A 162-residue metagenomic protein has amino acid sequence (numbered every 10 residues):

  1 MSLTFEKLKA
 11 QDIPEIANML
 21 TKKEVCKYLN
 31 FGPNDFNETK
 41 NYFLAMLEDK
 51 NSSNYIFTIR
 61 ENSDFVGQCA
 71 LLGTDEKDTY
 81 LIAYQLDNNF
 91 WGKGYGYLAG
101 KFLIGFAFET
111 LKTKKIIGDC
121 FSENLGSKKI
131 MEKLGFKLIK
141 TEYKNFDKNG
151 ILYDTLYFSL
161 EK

Functional and structural regions predicted by a protein language model:
M1-K22, I59-K162: Acyl-donor (CoA/ACP) binding surface of acyl/acetyltransferases
K22-K23, D49: Phosphate/oxyanion-binding loops and surfaces in catalytic or ligand/nucleic-acid-binding neighborhoods
E24-A45: Conserved GNAT-fold acetyl-CoA-binding loop/helix
Y28-P33, S53-I59: A short, aromatic/hydrophobic, helix- or strand-capping loop or linear motif that either lines the entrance/gate
N34-F36, D49, L156: Hydrophobic alpha-helical membrane context
E38-F43, N51, T110, N149-I151: Residue-level signature of transmembrane alpha-helix interfaces in integral membrane proteins
L44-T58, G67: A short helix-loop-beta-strand connector motif used in the catalytic cores of GNAT acetyltransferases and, in some
